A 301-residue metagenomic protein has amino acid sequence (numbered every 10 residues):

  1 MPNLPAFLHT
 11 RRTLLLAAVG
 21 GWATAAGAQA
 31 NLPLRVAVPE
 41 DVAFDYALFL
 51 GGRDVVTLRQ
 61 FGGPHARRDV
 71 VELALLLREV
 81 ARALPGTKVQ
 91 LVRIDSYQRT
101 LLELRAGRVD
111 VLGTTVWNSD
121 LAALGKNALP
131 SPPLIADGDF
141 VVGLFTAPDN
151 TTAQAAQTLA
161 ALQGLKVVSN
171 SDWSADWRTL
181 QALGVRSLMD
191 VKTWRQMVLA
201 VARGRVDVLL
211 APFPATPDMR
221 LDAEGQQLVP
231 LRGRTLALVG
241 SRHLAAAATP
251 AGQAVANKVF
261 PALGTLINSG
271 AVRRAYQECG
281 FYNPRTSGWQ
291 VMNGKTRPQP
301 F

Functional and structural regions predicted by a protein language model:
T10-L15: N-terminal export leaders
N31-D120: Extracytoplasmic small-molecule ligand-binding "clamshell" domains of the periplasmic binding protein/Venus flytrap
H65-R82, L144-L183, M197: Bilobed "Venus flytrap"/periplasmic-binding protein-like clamshell domains and structurally analogous long
V92-A161: Acidic, polar ligand-binding/catalytic clefts
E103-A106, G113-G125, D207-L228, T235: A ligand-binding cleft/hinge motif common to bilobed small-molecule-binding domains
N127-G138, G225-L238, G288-M292: Short beta-strand->loop
V141-Q157, V239-N257: A bilobed periplasmic-binding-protein/Venus flytrap-type ligand-binding module shared by bacterial periplasmic
K258-F301: An extracytoplasmic/periplasmic, membrane-proximal ligand-sensing/linker region
